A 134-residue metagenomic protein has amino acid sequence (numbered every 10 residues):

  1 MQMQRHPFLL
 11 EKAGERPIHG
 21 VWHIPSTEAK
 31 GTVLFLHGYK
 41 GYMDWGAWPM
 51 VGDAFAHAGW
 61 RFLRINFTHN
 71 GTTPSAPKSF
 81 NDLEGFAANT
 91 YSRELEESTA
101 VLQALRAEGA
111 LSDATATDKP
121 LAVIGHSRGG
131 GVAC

Functional and structural regions predicted by a protein language model:
M1-E28: N-terminal cap/lid segment of alpha/beta-hydrolase-fold proteins
P17, A47, G59, D118-P120: A generic structural signal for alpha->beta connector loops
T27-G71: Short, surface-exposed "cap/lid" segments of acyl-processing enzymes
T68-N89: Cap/lid segment of the alpha/beta-hydrolase catalytic domain
E84-D113: Alpha/beta-hydrolase active-site loop
A110-S127: Alpha/beta-hydrolase fold nucleophile elbow
G130-C134: Short glycine-enriched nucleophile-adjacent loop and the immediately C-terminal alpha-helix near the catalytic center
